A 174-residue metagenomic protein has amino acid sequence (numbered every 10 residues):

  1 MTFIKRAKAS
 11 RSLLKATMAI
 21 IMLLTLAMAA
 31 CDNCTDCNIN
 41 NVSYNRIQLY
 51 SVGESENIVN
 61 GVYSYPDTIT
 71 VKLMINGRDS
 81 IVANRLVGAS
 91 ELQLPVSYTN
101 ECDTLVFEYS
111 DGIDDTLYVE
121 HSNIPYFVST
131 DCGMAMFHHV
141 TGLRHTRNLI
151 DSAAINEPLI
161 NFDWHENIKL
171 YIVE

Functional and structural regions predicted by a protein language model:
M1-S12: N-terminal secretory signal peptides that target proteins for export/translocation
A27-A30: C-terminal motif of bacterial Sec signal peptides marking the signal peptidase cleavage site
D32-T35: Bacterial signal peptide processing site
I39-R46: Short coil/turn motif common to extracellular beta-sandwich-like domains
Q48-Y63: Structural motif
V62-D115: Tryptophan-paired
Y109-V128: Short acidic/polar inter-strand loop motif in beta-rich domains
N123-E174: Glycine-rich, aromatic-bearing surface loops/beta-hairpins
